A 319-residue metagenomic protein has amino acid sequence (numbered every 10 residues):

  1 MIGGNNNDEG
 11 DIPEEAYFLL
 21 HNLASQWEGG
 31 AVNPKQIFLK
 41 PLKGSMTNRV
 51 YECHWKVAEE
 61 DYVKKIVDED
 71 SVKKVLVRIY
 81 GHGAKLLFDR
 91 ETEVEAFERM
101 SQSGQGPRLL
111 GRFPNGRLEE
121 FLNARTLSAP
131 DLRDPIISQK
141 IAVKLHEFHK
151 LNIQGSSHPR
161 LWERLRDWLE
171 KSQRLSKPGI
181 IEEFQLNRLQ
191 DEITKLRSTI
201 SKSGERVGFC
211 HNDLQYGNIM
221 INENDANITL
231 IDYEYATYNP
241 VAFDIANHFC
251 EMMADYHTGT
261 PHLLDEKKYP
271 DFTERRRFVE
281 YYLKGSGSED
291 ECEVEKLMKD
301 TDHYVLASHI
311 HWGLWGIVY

Functional and structural regions predicted by a protein language model:
M1-K40: Juxta-kinase regulatory segment immediately upstream of eukaryotic protein kinase catalytic domains
N22-W27, E52-V63, I221-E223, M252-G259 (+1 more regions): Short regulatory "switch" loops immediately downstream of catalytic or recognition motifs within protein catalytic
A24-W27, L145, H149-S156, I200 (+3 more regions): A general structural signal marking secondary-structure boundaries and capping sites
K40-R188, K195, T199-V207, N224-D225: ATP-binding pocket architecture of kinase catalytic cores
F209-H211, Y216: Catalytic-loop of the protein kinase fold
G217-G259: Catalytic activation segment of kinase domains across protein kinase-like and atypical kinase folds
F243-E289, L306-Y319: Active-site activation/catalytic loop segments of kinase-like enzymes and analogous catalytic loops in related
E291-V305: All-alpha amphipathic helical-bundle segments outside canonical DNA-binding/catalytic cores that form hydrophobic
